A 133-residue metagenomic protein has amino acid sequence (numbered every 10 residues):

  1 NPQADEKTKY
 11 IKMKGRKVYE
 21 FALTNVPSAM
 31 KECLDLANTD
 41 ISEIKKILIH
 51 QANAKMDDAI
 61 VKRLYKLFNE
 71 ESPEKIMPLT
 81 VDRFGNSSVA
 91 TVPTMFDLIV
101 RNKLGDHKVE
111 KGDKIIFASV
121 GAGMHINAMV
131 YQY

Functional and structural regions predicted by a protein language model:
N1-T80: Hydrophobic pocket-lining "lid/loop/helix" segments that shape and contact the acyl-thioester
L23, A54, N86-P93: Short alpha-helical patches at coil-to-helix transitions and adjacent helical residues in well-structured domains
V26, V92-Y133: Conserved beta-strand-centric core segments of catalytic alpha/beta enzyme folds
N53-K55, F84, A122-M124: Short Gly/Pro-enriched loop/turn and capping motifs at secondary-structure junctions
K75-T91, A118: Cysteine-centered functional microenvironments
